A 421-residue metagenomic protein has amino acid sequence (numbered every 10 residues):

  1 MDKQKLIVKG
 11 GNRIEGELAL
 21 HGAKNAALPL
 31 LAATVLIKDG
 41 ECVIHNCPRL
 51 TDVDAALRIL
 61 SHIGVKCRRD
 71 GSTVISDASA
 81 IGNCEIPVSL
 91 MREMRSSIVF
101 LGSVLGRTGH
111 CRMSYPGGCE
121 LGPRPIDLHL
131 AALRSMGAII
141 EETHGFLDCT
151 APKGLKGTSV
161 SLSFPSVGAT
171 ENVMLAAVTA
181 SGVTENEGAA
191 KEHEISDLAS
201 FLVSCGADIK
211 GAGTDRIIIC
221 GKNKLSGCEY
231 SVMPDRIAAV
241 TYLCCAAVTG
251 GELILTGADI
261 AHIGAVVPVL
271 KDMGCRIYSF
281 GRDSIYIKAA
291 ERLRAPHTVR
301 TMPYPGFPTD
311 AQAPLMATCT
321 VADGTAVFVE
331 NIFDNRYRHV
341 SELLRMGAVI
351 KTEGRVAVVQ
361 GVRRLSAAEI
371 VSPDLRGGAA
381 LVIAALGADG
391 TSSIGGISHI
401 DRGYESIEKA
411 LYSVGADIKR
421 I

Functional and structural regions predicted by a protein language model:
M1-I421: Short, structured segments at the rim of ligand-binding sites
